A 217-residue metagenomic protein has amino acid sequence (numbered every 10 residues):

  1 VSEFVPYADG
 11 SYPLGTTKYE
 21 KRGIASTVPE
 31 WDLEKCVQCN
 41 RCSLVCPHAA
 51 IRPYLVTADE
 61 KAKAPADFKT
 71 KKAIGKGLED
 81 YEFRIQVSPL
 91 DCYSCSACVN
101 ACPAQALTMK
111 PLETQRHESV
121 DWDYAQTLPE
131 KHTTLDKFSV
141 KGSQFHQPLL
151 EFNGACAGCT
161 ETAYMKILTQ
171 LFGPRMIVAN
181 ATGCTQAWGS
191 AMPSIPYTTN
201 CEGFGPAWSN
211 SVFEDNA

Functional and structural regions predicted by a protein language model:
V1-C92, V99-A217: Ferredoxin-type iron-sulfur electron-transfer modules and their immediate structural context
